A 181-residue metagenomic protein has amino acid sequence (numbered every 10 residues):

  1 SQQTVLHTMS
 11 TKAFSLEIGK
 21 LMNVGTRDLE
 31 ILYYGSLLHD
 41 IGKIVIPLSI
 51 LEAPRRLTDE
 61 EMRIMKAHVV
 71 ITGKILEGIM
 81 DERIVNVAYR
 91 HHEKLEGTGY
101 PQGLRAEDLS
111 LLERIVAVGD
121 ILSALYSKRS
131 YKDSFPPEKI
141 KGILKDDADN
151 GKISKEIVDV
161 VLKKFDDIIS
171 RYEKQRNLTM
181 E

Functional and structural regions predicted by a protein language model:
S1-E181: Histidine- and acidic-residue-rich, metal-dependent catalytic cores
